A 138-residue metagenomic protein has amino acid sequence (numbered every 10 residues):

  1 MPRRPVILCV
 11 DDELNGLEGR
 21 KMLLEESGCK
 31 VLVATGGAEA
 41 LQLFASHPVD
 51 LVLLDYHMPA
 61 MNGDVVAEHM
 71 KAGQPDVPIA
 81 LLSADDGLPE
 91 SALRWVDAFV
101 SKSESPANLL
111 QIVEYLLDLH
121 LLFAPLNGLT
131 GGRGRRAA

Functional and structural regions predicted by a protein language model:
D11, D55: Active-site residues of response regulator receiver
L14-L32: Two-component/phosphorelay signaling modules centered on CheY-like receiver
V33-L51: Acidic, metal-coordinating helix/loop segments flanking the phosphotransfer/catalytic sites of two-component signaling
T35-E39, M61-V66: Acidic catalytic/metal-coordinating carboxylates
Q42, D64-P75: Short amphipathic alpha-helix used as the core "switch/output" element in two-component signaling
M58: Receiver (REC) domain active-site loop signature in two-component systems and cognate sites in sensor histidine kinases
H120-A138: CheY-like receiver
